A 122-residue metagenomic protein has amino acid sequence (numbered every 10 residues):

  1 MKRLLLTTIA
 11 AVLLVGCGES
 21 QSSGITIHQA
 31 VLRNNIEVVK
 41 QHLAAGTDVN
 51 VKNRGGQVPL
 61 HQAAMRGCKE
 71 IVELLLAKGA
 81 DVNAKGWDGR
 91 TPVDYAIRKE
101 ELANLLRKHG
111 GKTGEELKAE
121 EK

Functional and structural regions predicted by a protein language model:
V15-G16: C-terminal motif of bacterial Sec signal peptides marking the signal peptidase cleavage site
E19-H28: Bacterial Sec signal peptide processing site at the extreme N-terminus
Q29-N34, Q62-C68, Y95-E100: Ankyrin repeat A-helix N-terminal signature
N35-L43, C68-L76, E100-K108: Ankyrin repeat structural motif
L102-K122: Terminal, low-structured helical/coil segments at or just beyond the last alpha-helical repeat
